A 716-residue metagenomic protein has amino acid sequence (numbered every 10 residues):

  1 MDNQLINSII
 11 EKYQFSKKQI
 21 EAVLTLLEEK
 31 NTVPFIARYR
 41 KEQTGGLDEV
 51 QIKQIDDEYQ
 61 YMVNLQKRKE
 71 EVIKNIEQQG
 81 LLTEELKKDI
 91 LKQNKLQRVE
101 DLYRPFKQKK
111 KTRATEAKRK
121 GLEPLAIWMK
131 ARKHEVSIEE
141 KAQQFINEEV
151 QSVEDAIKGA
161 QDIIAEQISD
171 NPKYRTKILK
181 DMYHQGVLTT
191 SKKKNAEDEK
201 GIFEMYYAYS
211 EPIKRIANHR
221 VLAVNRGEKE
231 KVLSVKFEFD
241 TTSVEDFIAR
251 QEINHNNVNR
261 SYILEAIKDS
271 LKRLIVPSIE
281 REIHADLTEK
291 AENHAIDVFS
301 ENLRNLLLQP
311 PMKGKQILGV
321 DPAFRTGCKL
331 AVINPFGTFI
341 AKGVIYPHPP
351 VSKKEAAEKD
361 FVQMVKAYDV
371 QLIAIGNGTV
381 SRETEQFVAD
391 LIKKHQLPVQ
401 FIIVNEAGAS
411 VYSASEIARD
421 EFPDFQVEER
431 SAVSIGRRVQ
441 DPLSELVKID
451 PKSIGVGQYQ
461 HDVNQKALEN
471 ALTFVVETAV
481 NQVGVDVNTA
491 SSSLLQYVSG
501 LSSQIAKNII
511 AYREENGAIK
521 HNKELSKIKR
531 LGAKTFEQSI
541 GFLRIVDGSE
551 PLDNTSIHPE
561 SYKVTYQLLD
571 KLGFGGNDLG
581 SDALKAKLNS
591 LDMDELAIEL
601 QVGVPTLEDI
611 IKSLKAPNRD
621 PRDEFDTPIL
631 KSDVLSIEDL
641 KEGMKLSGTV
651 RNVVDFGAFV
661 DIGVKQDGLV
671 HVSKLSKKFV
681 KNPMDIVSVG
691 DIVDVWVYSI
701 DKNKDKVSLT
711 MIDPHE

Functional and structural regions predicted by a protein language model:
M1-E21, E28: Generic start-of-chain signal for non-secretory N-termini
S16-K17, E29-K30, L96-Q97, L122 (+18 more regions): Short flexible coil/turn linkers enriched for glycine and charged/polar residues that connect secondary-structure
T25-E28, P105, E116-R119, A223-G227 (+16 more regions): Replace "in large, NTP-powered and nucleic-acid-processing enzymes" with "in large, NTP-powered factors and other
Q51-K53, Y61, L65, E70-G319 (+2 more regions): Duplex nucleic acid-engaging cores and interfaces of nucleic-acid transaction enzymes
D57, N64-L81, L91, D420-E429 (+5 more regions): Long, highly charged, low-complexity intrinsically disordered interaction regions that mediate electrostatic DNA/RNA
N75, D89, L102, G227-D240 (+4 more regions): Structured, non-catalytic alpha/beta "coupling" segments that mediate domain-domain communication and provide generic
K180-L188, V320-F324, T379-V380, V404-V411 (+5 more regions): A glycine-rich phosphate-binding loop feature that marks nucleotide/adenosyl-phosphate handling sites
G548-S549, D553-E716: Single-stranded RNA-binding regions, centering on S1/OB-family and related RNA-binding modules
